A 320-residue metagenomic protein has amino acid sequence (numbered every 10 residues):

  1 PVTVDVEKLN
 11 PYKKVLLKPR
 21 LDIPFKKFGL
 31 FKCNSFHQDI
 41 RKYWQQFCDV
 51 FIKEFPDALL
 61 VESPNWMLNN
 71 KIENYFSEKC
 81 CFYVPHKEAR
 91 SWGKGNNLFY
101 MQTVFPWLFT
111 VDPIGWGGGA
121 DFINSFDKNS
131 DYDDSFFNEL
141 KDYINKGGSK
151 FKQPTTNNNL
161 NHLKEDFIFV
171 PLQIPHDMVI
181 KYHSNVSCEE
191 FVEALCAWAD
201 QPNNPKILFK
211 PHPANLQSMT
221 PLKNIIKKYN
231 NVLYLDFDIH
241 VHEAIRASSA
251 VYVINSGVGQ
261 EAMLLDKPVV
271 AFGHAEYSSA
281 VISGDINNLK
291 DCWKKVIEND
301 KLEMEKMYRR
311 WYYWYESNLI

Functional and structural regions predicted by a protein language model:
T3-D5, L9, T110-H162, A280-I320: Leloir-type glycosyltransferase catalytic cores
V15-G29, H86-K87, E165-D177, P211-H212 (+1 more regions): Short loop/turn segments at strand-loop or loop-helix junctions that form parts of catalytic or ligand-binding pockets
P19-P154: Secretory-pathway glycan-assembly enzymes, especially type II membrane glycosyltransferases that use nucleotide-sugar
D49, N185-D200: Histidine-anchored nucleotide/phosphate-binding helix
Y75-F76, N161, E243-I245: Structural alpha-helical scaffold elements that stabilize or flank donor/cofactor-binding regions in carbohydrate
H86-K94, F237-S283: A donor-sugar binding/catalytic signature common to diverse glycosyltransferases and related nucleotide-sugar
I144, P175-V186: Surface-exposed cleft-lining segments at the edges of enzyme active sites
C196-L235: Catalytic donor nucleotide-activated moiety binding site of glycosyltransferases and closely related
